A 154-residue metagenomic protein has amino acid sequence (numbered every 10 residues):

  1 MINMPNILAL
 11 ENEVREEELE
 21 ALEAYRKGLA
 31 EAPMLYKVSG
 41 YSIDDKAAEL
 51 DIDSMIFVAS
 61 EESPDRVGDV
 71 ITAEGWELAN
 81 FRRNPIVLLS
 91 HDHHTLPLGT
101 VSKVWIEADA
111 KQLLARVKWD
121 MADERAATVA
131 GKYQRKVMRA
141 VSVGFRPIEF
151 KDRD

Functional and structural regions predicted by a protein language model:
M1-R83: Polar/acidic, low-complexity leader/linker segments enriched in S/T/G and N/D
A21, Y25, D45, P85-I86 (+1 more regions): Residue microenvironments linked to proteolytic maturation and disulfide-stabilized extracellular modules
E62-P64, H93-L96, D120-E124, E149: Short, charged/polar surface micro-motifs in flexible loops or helix N-caps
D69-I71, E77-A108: SsDNA-processing nucleotidyl-transfer enzymes
